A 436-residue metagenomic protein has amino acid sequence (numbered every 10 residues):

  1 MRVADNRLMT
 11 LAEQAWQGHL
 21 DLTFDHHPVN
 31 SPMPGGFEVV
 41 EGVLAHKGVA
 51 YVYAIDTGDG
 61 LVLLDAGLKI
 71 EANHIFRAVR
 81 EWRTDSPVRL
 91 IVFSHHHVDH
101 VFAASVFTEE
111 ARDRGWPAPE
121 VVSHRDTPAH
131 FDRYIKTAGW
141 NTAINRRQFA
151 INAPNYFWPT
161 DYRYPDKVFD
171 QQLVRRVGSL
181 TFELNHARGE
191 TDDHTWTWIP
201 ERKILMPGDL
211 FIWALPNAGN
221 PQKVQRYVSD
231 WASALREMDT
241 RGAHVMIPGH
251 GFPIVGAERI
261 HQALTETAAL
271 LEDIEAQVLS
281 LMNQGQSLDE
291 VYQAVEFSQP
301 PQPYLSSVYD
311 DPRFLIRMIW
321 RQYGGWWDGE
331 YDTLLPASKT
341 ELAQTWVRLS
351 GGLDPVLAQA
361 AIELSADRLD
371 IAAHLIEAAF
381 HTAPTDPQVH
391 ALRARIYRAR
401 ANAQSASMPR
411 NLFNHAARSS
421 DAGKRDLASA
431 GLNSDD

Functional and structural regions predicted by a protein language model:
M1-F24, W140, T240-R241, P253-D436: Accessory terminal helices/loops
R2-T10, V106-F157: Binuclear metal-dependent hydrolase catalytic cores
N30-T84, W196-G208: Conserved beta-strand hairpin/beta-sheet module of binuclear metal-dependent hydrolase folds, prominently
G42, I55, D65, H95 (+8 more regions): Divalent metal-coordination and catalytic microenvironments
L61, L68-I70, V174, T181 (+1 more regions): Metallo-beta-lactamase
L64-A66, P87-H97, V122-H124, L205-G208 (+1 more regions): Active-site neighborhood of phospho(di)ester-bond hydrolases with catalytic His/Asp-centered motifs
I70-E120, V168: Active-site metal-binding motif and surrounding structural segment of the metallo-beta-lactamase
A129-H186, D230-G242: Metallo-beta-lactamase
